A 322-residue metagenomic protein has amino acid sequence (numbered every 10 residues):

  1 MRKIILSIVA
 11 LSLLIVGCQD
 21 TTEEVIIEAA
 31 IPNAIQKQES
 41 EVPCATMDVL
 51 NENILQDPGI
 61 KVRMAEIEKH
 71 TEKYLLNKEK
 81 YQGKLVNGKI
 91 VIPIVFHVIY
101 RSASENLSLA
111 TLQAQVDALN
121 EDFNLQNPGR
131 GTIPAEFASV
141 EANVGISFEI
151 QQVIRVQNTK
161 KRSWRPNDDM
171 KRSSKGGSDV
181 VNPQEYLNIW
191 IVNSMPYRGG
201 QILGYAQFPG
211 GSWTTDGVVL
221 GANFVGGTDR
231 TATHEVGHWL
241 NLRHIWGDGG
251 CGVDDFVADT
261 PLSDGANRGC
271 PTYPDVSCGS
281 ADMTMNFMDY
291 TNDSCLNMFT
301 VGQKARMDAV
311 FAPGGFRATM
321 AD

Functional and structural regions predicted by a protein language model:
R2-I8: Sec-dependent signal peptide recognition, specifically the positively charged N-region followed immediately by
L14-G17: C-terminal motif of bacterial Sec signal peptides marking the signal peptidase cleavage site
Q19-T22: Bacterial signal peptide processing site
E24-N182: Propeptide-to-catalytic entry region of secreted or membrane-anchored zinc metalloproteases
F96-Y100, F224, N292: Short, histidine-centered active-site or binding-site loop motifs used for metal coordination, general acid-base
S108-Q115, T228-T233, Q303-R306, F316: Stable alpha-helical elements in mature extracytoplasmic
A114-G269: Metzincin-family zinc-dependent endopeptidase catalytic domain
C251-D322: Replace "(M1/M4/M9/M12/WLM)" with "(e.g., M1/M4/M8/M9/M12/M26/WLM)" and add "not limited to" to clarify scope
